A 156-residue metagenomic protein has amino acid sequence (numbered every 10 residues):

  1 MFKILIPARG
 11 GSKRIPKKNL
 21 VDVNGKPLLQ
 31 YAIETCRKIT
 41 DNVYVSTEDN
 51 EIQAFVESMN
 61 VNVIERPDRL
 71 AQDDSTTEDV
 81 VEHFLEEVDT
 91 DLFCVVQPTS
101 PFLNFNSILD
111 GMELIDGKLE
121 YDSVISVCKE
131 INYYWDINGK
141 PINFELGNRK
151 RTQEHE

Functional and structural regions predicted by a protein language model:
F2-T47: N-terminal glycine-rich phosphate-binding loop and ensuing alpha1 helix
I4-I6, V45, V95, S123-S126: Structural beta-sheet core signal
R9, D68, Q97, C128-K129: Histidine-centered beta-alpha loop that forms part of the nucleotide-sugar donor binding/catalytic region in diverse
T40, T90, E120-Y121: Short, high-confidence coil segments that cap the C-terminus of an alpha-helix and link into the following beta-strand
Y44, N50-C94, F102-E113: Short phosphate-binding loop-to-helix
D79, P101-E156: Conserved core of the sugar-phosphate nucleotidyltransferase
